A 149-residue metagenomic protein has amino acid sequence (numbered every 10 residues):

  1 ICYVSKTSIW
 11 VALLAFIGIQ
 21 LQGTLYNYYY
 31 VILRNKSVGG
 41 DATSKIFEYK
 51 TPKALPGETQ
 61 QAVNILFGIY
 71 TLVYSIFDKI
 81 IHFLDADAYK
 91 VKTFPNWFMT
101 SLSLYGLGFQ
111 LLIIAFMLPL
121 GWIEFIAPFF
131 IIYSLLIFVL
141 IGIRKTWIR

Functional and structural regions predicted by a protein language model:
I1-T24: Multi-pass membrane catalytic core of lipid/isoprenoid biosynthesis enzymes
L13-A15, L25, I32-L33, I46: Conserved core of the sugar-phosphate nucleotidyltransferase
F16-Y26, S134-I143: Alpha-helical transmembrane segments and their membrane-interface exit regions
V31-R149: C-terminal membrane-associated helical module and adjoining short loops/tails
